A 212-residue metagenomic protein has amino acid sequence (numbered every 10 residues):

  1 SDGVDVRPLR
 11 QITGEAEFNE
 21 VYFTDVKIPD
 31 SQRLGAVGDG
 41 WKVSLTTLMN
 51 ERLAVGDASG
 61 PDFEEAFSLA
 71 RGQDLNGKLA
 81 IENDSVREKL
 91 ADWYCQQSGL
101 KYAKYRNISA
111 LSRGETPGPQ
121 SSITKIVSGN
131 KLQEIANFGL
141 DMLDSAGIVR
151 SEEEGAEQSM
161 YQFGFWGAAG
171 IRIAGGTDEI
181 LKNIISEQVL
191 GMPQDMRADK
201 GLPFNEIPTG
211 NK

Functional and structural regions predicted by a protein language model:
S1-L75, M192-K212: FAD-binding core of flavoproteins
F18, D39, P61, S85 (+5 more regions): Conserved active-site and cofactor/substrate-binding residues in soluble primary-metabolism enzymes
T24, I28-P29, N50, G72 (+7 more regions): Short, well-ordered loop/turn and helix-capping segments at boundaries between secondary-structure elements and domains
V55, S59-E65, G147-M160, G164 (+1 more regions): Intrinsic disorder at enzyme termini
V55-A58, D92-Q96: Amphipathic, heptad-repeat-like alpha-helical segments
F67-K89: Long, amphipathic alpha-helical stalk/connector segments used for oligomerization, subunit docking, or mechanical
D84, S98-E154: C-terminal helix-coil-helix/basic helical segment that borders enzyme active sites and/or dimer interfaces and provides
